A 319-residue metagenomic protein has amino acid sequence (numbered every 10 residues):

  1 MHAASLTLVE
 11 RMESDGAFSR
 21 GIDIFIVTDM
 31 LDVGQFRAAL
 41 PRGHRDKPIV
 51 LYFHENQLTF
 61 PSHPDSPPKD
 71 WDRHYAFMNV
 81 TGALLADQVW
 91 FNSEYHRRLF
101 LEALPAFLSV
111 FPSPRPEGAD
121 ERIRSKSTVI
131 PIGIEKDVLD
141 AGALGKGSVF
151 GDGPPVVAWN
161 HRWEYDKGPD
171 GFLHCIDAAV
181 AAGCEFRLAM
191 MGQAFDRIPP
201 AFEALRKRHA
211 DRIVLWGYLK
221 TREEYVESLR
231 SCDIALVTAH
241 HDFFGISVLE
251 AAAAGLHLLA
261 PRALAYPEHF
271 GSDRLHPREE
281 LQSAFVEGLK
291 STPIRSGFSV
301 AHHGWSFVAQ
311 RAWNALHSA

Functional and structural regions predicted by a protein language model:
H2-A3, E280, L289-A319: A charged, aromatic-enriched C-terminal amphipathic alpha-helix characteristic of glycosyltransferases across folds
L85-G145: Donor nucleotide-sugar binding/catalytic pocket of nucleotide-sugar-dependent glycosyltransferases
E121, P200-E223: Nucleotide-activated donor-binding/catalytic signature segment of Leloir-type glycosyltransferases, i.e., the conserved
P131-E135, S148-K167, L173-A178, L188-A189: Conserved donor-binding/catalytic core segment of Leloir-type glycosyltransferases
L173, E185-F202, L215-Y218: Glycosyltransferase donor-sugar binding loop
E227-C232: Short alpha-helical donor nucleotide-sugar binding micro-motif in glycosyltransferases
H240: Aromatic "clamp/platform" in nucleotide-sugar-dependent glycosyltransferases that forms part of the donor/acceptor
H257-A260: Short hydrophobic beta-strand element within catalytic cores of glycosyltransferases and related nucleotide-activated
